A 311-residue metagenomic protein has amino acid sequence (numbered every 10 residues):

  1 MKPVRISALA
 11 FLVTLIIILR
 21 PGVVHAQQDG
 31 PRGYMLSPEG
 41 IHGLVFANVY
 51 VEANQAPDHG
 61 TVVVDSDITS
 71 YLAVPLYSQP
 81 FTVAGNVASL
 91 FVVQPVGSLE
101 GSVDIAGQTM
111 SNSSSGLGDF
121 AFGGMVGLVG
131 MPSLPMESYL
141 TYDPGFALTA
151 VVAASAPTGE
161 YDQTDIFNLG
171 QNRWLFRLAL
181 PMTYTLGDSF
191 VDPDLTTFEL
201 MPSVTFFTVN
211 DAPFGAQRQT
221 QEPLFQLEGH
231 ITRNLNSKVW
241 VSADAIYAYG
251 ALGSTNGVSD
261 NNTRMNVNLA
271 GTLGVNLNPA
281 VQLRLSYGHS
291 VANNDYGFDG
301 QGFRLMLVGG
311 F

Functional and structural regions predicted by a protein language model:
P21, S70-P132: Long, hydrophobic/aromatic-enriched structural stretches that serve as scaffold segments
R32-G40, F81-A88, G130-A147, G187-T196 (+2 more regions): Short loop/turn motifs that connect adjacent beta-strands in outer-membrane beta-barrel proteins
G40, D67-A73, S115-F122, F146 (+4 more regions): Residues that define the transmembrane beta-barrel architecture of outer-membrane proteins
L44-Y50, L90-V96, L148-A156, T196-F206 (+4 more regions): Transmembrane beta-barrel strands of outer-membrane/channel proteins
F46-N48, V74-Q79, F122-L128, V152 (+6 more regions): Residues on the lipid-exposed face of transmembrane beta-strands in outer-membrane beta-barrel proteins
Y50-L72, T109-M110, Q163-N168: Surface-exposed strand-loop-strand hairpins of Gram-negative outer-membrane beta-barrel proteins
V51-P57, G97-G101, M131, S155-T164 (+7 more regions): Sequence/structural signature of outer-membrane beta-barrel proteins
P57, N210-F311: Outer membrane beta-barrel transmembrane domains
